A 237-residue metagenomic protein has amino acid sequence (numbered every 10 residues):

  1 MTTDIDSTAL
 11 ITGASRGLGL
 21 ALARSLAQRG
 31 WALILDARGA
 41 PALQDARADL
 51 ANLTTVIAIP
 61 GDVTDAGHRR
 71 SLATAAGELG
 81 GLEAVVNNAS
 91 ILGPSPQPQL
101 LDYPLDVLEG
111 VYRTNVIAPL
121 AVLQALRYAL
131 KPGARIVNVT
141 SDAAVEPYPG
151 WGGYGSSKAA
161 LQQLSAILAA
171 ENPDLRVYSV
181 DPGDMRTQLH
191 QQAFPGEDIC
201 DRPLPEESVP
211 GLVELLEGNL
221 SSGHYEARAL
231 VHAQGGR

Functional and structural regions predicted by a protein language model:
S15-R16: Conserved glycine-rich cofactor-binding loop
R29-A46: Conserved glycine-rich Rossmann-like NAD(P)H-binding loop of the short-chain dehydrogenase/reductase
R70, S90-E109, G150: Conserved mid-core segment of classical short-chain dehydrogenase/reductases
L123, S157-A160: Active-site helix of classical SDR
A129-L130, E146, I167-R176: Active-site-adjacent segment of SDR/Rossmann-fold oxidoreductases
S141: Residue(s) in the substrate-gating loop at a strand-loop-helix junction that position the organic substrate next
L175, S179-P182, T187, P195-R237: C-terminal helical subdomain
